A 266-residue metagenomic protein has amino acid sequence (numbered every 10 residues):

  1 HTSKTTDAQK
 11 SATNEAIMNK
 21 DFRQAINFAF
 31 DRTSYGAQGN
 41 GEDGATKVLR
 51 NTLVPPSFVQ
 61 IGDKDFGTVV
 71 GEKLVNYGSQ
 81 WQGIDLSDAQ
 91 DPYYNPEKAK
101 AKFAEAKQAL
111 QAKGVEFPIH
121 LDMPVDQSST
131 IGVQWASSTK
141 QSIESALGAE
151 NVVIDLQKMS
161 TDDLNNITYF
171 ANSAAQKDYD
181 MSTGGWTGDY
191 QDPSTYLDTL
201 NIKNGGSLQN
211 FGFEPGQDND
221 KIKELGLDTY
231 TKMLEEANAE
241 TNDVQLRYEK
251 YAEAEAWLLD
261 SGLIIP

Functional and structural regions predicted by a protein language model:
H1-A8: Well-structured core secondary-structure elements of compact alpha/beta domains
A8-S11, E15-M18, Q24, F28 (+6 more regions): Extracytoplasmic/peripheral linker and loop segments enriched in polar/acidic and small residues with frequent Thr/Pro
T13-A146, V153: Append "and occasionally in soluble cytosolic enzymes with long acidic Gly/Pro-rich linkers
N19, G114-F117, S173-K177, L258-D260: Extracellular/periplasmic catalytic domains that process cell-envelope and extracellular macromolecules
D21, S137-S145, D162-Y179: Short helices/loops that flank or line small-molecule/ion binding pockets
E42-A45, T139-K140, A171-S173, Y196-K203: Short secondary-structure boundary/capping segments
S128-S129, W186-D189: Short, glycine-/Ser/Thr-/acidic-enriched flexible segments
D178-W186: Short beta-strand and adjacent tight-turn residues that come in two discontinuous sequence segments and form the edges
